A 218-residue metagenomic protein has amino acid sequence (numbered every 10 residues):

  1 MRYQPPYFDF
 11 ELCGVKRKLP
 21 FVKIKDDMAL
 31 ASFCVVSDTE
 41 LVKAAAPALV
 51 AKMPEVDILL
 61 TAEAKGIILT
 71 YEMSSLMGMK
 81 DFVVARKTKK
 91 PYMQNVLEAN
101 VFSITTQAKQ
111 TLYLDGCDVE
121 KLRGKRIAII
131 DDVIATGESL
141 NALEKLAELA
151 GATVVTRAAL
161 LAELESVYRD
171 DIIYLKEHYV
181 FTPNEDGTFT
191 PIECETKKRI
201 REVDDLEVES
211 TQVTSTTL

Functional and structural regions predicted by a protein language model:
M1-V56: Active-site-facing substrate-recognition patch
R2-Q4, N141-L218: PRPP-dependent phosphoribosyltransferase catalytic core
K43-Q107: Conserved PRPP/pyrophosphate-binding segment of the phosphoribosyltransferase/PRPP-pathway fold
M53, D118-L122, S166: Solvent-exposed alpha-helices and their adjacent loops that cap or buttress functional pockets in soluble metabolic
I58, R126-A128: Structural motif
D81-R126, I192, D205-S210: Short, glycine/charge-rich flexible loops or terminal/linker lids adjacent to PRPP-binding catalytic cores
D131-E144: Acidic, divalent-metal-coordinating active-site segment for phosphoryl/phosphodiester hydrolysis, typified by short
